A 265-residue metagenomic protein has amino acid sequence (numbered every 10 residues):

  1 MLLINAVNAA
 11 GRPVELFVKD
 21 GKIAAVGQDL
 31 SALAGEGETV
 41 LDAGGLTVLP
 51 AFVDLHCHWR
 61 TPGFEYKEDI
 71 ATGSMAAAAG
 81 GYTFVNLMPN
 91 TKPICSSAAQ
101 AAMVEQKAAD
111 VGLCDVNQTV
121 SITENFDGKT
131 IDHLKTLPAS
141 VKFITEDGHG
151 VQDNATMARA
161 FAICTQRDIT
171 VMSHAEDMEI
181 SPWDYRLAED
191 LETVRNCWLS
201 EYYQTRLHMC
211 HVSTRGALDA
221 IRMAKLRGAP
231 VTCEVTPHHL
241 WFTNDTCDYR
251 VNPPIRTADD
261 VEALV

Functional and structural regions predicted by a protein language model:
M1, R12-P13, G35-E38, G44 (+6 more regions): Short coil/turn connectors at secondary-structure junctions
M1-L2, V7-P50: Histidine-rich, glycine-flanked metal-binding segment
A6, G21, G45, H56 (+8 more regions): Divalent metal-coordination and catalytic microenvironments
G44, E65-D69, S96-Q100, N125-K129 (+3 more regions): Short secondary-structure boundary/capping elements
L46-A108: Metal-associated gating/positioning segment near the N- to mid-region
L55-E68, T91, N117-K129, G148 (+2 more regions): Active-site mouth loops of central-metabolism enzymes
E105-I122: A glycine-rich helix N-cap at a beta->alpha junction
I131-V265: Histidine/acidic residue-rich metal-binding segments in metalloenzymes
